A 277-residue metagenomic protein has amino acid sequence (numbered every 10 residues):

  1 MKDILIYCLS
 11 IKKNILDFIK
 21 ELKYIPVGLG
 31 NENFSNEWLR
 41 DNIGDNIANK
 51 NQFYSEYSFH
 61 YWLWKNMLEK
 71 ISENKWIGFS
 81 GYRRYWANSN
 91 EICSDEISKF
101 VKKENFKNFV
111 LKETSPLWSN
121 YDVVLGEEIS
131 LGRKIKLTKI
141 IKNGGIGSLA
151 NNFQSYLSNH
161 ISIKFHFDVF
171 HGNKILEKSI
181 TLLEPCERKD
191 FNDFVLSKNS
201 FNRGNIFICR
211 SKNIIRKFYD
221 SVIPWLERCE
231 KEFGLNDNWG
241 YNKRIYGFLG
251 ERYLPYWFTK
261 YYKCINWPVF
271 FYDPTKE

Functional and structural regions predicted by a protein language model:
M1-E277: ER/Golgi luminal nucleotide-sugar-dependent glycosyltransferases, focusing on the catalytic module
